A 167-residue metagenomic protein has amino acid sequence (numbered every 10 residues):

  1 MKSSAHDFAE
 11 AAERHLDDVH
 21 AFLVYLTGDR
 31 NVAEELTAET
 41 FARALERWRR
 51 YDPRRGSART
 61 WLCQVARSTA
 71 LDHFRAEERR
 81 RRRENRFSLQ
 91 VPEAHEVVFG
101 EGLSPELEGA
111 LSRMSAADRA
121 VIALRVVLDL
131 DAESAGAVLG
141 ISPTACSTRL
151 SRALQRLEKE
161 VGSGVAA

Functional and structural regions predicted by a protein language model:
M1-A21, E34, L45, R119: A short, charge-rich alpha-helical start-of-domain segment used by transcription regulators
K2-F8, E101, A137-G140, L154-A167: C-terminal edge and immediately downstream basic/flexible tail or linker adjoining helix-turn-helix-like DNA-binding
A12-R30, E46-R47, C63, L111 (+1 more regions): Amphipathic, Lys/Arg- and hydrophobic-enriched alpha-helical face
L16, H20, F41, S115 (+2 more regions): C-terminal flanking helix
E35-A42, E46, G56-S68: Structural recognition of an alpha-helix C-terminal capping motif at a helix-to-coil junction
E46, R50, Q64-R86, G100: Arg/Lys-rich amphipathic alpha helix in sigma70-family domain 2
R80-S104, D131: Internal acidic/polar
S112, A116-A120, L128-T148, Q155-K159: Helix-turn-helix DNA-binding module
